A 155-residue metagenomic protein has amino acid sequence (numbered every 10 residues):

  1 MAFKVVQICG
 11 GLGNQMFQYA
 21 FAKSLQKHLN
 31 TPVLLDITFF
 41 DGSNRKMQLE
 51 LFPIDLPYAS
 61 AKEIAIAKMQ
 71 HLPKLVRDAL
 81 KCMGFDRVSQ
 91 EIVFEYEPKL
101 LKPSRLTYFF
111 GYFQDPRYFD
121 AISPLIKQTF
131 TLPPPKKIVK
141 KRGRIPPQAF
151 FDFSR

Functional and structural regions predicted by a protein language model:
M1-V5: Extreme N-terminal starter segment of soluble prokaryotic enzymes
Q7-F17: A short, glycine/small-residue-rich beta-strand->loop->alpha-helix junction that serves as a flexible
G13-Q15, G42-K46: Short catalytic/ligand-binding loop motif for oxyanion handling, primarily in non-cytosolic enzymes, centered on
Q15-K27: Histidine-anchored nucleotide/phosphate-binding helix
T31-G42: A short beta-strand-loop structural module common to alpha/beta enzyme folds
K46-R155: Secretory-pathway luminal glycosyltransferase catalytic domains
